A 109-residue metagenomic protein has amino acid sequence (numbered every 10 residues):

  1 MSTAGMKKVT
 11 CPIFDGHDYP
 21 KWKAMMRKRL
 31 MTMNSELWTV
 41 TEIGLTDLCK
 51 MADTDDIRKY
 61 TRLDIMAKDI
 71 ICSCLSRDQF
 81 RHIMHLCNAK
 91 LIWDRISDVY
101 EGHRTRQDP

Functional and structural regions predicted by a protein language model:
M1-P109: N-terminal Lys/Arg-enriched interaction segments
